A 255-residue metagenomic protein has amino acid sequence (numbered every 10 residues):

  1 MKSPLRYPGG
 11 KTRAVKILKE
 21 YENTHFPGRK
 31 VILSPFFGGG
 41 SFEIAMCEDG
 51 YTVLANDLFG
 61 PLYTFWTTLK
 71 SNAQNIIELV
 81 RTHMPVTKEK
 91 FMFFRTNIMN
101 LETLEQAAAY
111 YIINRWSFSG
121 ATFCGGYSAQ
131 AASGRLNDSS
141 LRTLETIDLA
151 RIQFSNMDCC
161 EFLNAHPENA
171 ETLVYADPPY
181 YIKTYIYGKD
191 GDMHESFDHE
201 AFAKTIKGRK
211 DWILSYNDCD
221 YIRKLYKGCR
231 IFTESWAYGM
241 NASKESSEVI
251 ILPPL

Functional and structural regions predicted by a protein language model:
M1-F37, S41-E43, E48: S-adenosyl-L-methionine
K2-E22, K70-G188, G208, C219: SAM-dependent nucleic-acid methyltransferase catalytic core
G28-T96: SAM cofactor-binding core of SAM-dependent methyltransferases, primarily the Rossmann-like beta-alpha-beta module
K30-I32, T172-A176, W212: Generic beta-sheet signal
F37-S41, S140-R142, Y216-D220: Short, polar loop motifs at secondary-structure junctions
G38, W66, Y111, W212 (+1 more regions): A residue-level signal for conserved active-site and pocket-lining positions in enzyme catalytic cores
D192-L255: Long, positively charged, glycine-interspersed low-complexity recognition regions
